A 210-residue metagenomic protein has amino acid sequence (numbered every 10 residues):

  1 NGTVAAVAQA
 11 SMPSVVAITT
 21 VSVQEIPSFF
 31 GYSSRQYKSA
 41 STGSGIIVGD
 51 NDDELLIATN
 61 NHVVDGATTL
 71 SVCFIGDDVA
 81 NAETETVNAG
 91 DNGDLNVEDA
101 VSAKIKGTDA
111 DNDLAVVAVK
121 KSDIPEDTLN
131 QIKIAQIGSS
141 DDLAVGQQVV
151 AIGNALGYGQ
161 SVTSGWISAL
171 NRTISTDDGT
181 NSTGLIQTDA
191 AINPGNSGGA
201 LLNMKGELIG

Functional and structural regions predicted by a protein language model:
N1-G210: Serine-dependent protease modules
